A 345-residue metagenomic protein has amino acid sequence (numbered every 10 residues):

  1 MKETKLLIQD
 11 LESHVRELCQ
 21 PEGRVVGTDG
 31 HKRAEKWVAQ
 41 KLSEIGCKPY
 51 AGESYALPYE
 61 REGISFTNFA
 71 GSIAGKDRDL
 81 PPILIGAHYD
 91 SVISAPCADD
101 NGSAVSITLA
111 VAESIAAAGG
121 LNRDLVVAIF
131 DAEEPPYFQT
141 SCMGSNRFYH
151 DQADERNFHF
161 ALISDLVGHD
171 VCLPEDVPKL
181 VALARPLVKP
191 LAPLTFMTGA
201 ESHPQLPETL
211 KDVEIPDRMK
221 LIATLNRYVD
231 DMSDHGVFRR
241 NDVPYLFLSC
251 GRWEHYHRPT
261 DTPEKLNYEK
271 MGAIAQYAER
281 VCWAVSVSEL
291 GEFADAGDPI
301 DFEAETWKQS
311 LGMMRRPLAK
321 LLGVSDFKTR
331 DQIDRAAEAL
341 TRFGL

Functional and structural regions predicted by a protein language model:
M1-K5, Q20-D29, L57-Y59, V92-N101 (+4 more regions): Second-shell loop/turn segments in exported
D10-S13, E17, D29, R33 (+9 more regions): Extracytoplasmic/secreted proteins, especially bacterial periplasmic and envelope-associated proteins
S13-A74: A non-catalytic alpha/beta surface segment that caps or lines the substrate-entry region of metallo-dependent hydrolase
G23, F160, L166-G297: Active-site-adjacent substrate-binding region of metalloamidase/peptidase-like peptide-processing proteins
A51, A70, L84-G86, V126-I129 (+3 more regions): Structural recognition of the beta-strand scaffold that forms the well-ordered cores of secreted hydrolase catalytic
P58, D77-R78, Y89-I93, A132-P136 (+3 more regions): Solvent-exposed loop/turn segments at secondary-structure junctions within structured extracellular/periplasmic domains
I64-S65, S91-S202, H235: Acidic/histidine-rich catalytic neighborhood of metal-dependent amide-processing enzymes
G291-L345: Acidic, Ser/Thr-rich low-complexity intrinsically disordered segments
